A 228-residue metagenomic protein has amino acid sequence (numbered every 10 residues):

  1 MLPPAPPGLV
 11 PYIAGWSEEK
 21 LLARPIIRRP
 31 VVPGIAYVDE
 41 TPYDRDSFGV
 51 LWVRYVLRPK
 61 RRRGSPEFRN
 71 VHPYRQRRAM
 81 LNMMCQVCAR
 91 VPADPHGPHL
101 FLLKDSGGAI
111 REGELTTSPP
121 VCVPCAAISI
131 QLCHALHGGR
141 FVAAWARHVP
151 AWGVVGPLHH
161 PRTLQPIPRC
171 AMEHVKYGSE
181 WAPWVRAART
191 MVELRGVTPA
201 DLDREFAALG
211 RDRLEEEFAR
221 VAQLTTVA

Functional and structural regions predicted by a protein language model:
M1-M80, R147-V227: N-terminal alpha-helical interaction blocks
R78-M84, L115-S118: Short metal-coordination and nucleic-acid-contact micro-motifs, chiefly zinc-binding Cys/His arrays
C85-A89, C122: Short cysteine-rich clusters marking metal-coordination/redox-active sites
V91-P98, Q131-L132: Short, non-ligating residues that shape and space the ligands of small metal-coordination modules and catalytic
H99-G107, L136-G139: "Short basic amphipathic alpha-helical interaction patches in structured regions
D105-P119: Short linker/helix segments within small regulatory modules
V121, C125-S129: Cys/His-coordinated zinc-finger cores
I130-G153: Polybasic, low-complexity binding patches
